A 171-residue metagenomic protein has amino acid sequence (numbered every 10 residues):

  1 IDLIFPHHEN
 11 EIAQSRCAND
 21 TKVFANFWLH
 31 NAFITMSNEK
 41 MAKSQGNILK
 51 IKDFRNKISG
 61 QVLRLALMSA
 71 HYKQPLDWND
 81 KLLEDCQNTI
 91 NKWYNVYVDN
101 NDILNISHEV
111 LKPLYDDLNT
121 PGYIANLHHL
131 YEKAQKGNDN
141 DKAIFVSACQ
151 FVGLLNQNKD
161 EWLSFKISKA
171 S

Functional and structural regions predicted by a protein language model:
I1-D102: Alpha-helical recognition segments enriched in aromatics with Gly/Pro capping that present substrate-recognition
I4, G60-V62, L67-M68, Y115 (+4 more regions): Non-catalytic interaction-recognition regions
P6, D20, D99-H108, N138 (+2 more regions): Serine/threonine-rich low-complexity intrinsically disordered regions
N38, W93, L127, A170-S171: Hydrophobic, well-ordered secondary-structure elements that form the walls of internal hydrophobic environments
Q45, K57, D117-P121, D139 (+1 more regions): Short, well-ordered coil↔helix boundary/capping segments
I51-F54, V62, V110, L114 (+1 more regions): Generic structural signal of hydrophobic/aromatic residues within well-ordered alpha-helices of folded domains
P75-W78, L82-D139: Helix-loop elements that line ligand-binding/catalytic pockets
H128-S171: Basic, alpha-helical terminal appendages of large translation-related enzymes
